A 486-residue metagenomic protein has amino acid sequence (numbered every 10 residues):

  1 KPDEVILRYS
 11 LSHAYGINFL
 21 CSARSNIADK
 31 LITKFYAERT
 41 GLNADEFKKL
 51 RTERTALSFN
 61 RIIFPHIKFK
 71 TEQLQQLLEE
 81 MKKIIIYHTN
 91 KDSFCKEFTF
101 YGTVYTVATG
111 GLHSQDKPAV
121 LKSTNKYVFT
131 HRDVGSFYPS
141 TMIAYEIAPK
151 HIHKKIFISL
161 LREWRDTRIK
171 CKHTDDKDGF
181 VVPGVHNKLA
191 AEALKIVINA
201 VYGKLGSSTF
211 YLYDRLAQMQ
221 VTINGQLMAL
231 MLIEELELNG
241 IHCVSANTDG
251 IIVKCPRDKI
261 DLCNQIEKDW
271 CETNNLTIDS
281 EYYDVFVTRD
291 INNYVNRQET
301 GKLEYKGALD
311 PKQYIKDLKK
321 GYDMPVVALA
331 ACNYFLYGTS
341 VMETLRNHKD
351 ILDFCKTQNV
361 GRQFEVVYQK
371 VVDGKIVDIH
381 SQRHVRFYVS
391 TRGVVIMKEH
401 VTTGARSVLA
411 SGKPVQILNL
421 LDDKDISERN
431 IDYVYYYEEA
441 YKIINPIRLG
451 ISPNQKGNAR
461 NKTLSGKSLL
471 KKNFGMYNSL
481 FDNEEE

Functional and structural regions predicted by a protein language model:
K1-P2, L7, V197, Y211 (+2 more regions): Metal-dependent phosphoesterase core characteristic of DEDDh/y 3'-5' exonuclease domains
R8, T33, Y138, K195 (+1 more regions): Generic structural marker for isolated residues within well-ordered, non-membrane alpha-helices of soluble domains
S12-N26, T33-E53, L57-A108, A191 (+3 more regions): C-terminal, non-catalytic extensions of nucleic-acid polymerases
S58, I63, N125-V128, N247: A generic structural signal for well-ordered coil/turn residues at beta-strand boundaries that shape enzyme active-site
H88-M231, E237-N239, V244, K254: Helical catalytic core of nucleic-acid polymerases
I143, P256, E281-Y283: Surface loops and adjacent helix of pleckstrin homology
H242-N247, S280: Short beta-strand
D249-C255: A generic structural motif
